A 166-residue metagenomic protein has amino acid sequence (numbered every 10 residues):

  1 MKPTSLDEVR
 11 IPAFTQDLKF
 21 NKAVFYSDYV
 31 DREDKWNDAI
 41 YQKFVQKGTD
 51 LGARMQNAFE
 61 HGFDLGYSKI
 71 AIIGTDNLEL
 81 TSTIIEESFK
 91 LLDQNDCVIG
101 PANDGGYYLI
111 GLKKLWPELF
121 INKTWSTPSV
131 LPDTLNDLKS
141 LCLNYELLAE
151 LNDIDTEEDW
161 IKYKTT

Functional and structural regions predicted by a protein language model:
M1-F20: A short, N-terminal amphipathic alpha-helix
F20, Y67, D93-C97: Short, high-confidence coil segments that cap the C-terminus of an alpha-helix and link into the following beta-strand
Y26-R32: Short, polar loop motifs at secondary-structure junctions
D34-K69, T127-V130, E158: Short phosphate-binding loop-to-helix
A71-I73: Short aromatic-hydrophobic micro-motifs that form the base-stacking/packing surface for donor nucleotide recognition
L78-G106: Conserved donor-nucleotide/metal-binding helix-loop-beta segment in metal-dependent transferases, i.e., the alpha-helix
P128, P132-T166: Conserved alpha/beta core of the MobA/IspD/sugar-nucleotide pyrophosphorylase nucleotidyltransferase superfamily
